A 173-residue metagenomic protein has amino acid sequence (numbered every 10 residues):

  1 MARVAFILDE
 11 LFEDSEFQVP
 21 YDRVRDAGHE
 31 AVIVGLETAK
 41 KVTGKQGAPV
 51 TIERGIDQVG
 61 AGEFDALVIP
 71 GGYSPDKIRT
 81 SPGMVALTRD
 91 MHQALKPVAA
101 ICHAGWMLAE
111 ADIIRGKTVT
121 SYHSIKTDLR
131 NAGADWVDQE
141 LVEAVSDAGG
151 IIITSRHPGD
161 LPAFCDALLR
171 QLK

Functional and structural regions predicted by a protein language model:
M1-A94, V98, W106-T118, K126-K173: Extended, subdomain-level signal for the structured scaffold at the beginning of enzyme domains
C102: Catalytic nucleophile serine of serine hydrolases, specifically the conserved "nucleophile elbow" pentapeptide
Y122: Active-site-adjacent substrate-recognition loops and nearby beta-strands within hydrolase catalytic domains
